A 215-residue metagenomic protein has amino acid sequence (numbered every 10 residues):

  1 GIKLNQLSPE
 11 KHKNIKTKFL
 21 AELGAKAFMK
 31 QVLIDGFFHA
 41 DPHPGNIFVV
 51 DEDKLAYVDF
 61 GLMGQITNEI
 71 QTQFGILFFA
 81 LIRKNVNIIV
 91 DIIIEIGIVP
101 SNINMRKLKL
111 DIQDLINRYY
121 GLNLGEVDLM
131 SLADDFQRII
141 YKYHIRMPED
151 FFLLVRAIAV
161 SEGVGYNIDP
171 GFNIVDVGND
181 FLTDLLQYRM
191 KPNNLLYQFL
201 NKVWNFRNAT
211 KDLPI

Functional and structural regions predicted by a protein language model:
G1-I215: Conserved catalytic cores of large enzyme domains
